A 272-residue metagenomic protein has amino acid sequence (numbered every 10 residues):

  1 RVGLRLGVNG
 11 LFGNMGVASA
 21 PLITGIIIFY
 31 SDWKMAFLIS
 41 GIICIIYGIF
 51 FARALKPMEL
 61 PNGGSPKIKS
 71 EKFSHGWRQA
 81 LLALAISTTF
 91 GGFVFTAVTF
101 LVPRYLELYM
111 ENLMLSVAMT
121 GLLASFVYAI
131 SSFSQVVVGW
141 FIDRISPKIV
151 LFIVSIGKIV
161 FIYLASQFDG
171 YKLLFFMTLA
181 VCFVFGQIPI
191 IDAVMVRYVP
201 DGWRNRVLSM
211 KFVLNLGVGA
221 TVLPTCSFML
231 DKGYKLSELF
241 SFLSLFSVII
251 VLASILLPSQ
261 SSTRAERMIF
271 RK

Functional and structural regions predicted by a protein language model:
R1-G13: Cytoplasmic helix-loop-helix junction between adjacent transmembrane helices in 12-TM secondary transporters
G16-I28, P103, V222-L230: Small-residue (Gly/Pro/Ala) motifs that create kinks and tight helix-helix packing interfaces
I42-G64, A253-P258: C-terminal membrane-cytosol helix-exit motif in multi-pass small-molecule transporters
R53-F73, T263-F270: Flexible cytoplasmic inter-helical loops of multi-pass small-molecule transporters
L81-S132: Extracytoplasmic gate region of multi-pass secondary transporters
S134-S146, L230-D231: Helix-to-loop junctions at the C-terminal end of transmembrane segments in multipass secondary transporters
I145-I191: C-terminal transmembrane helical hairpin of 12-TM major facilitator-type secondary transporters
Y198, W203-K232: A late C-terminal transmembrane helix in Major Facilitator Superfamily
